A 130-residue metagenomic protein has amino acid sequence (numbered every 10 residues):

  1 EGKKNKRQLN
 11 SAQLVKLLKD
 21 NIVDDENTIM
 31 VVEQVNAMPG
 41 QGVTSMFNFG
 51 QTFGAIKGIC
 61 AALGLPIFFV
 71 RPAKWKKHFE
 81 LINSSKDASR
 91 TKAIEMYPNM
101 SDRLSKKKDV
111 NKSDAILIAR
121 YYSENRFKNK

Functional and structural regions predicted by a protein language model:
E1-K130: Phosphate- and other anionic-substrate recognition elements at nucleic-acid/protein interfaces
